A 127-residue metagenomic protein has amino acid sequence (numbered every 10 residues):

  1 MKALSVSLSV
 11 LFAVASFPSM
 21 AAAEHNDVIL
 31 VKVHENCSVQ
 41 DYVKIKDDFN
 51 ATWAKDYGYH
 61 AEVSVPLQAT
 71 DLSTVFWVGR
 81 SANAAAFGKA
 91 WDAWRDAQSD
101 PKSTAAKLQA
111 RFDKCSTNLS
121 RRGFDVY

Functional and structural regions predicted by a protein language model:
M1-S7: Positively charged n-region of N-terminal signal peptides that target proteins for export
L8, A13, S19-D100, A110-Y127: Short S/T/G/P-rich N-terminal loop/turn motif that feeds into the first structured element of a domain
S103-A105: Non-heme di-metal
